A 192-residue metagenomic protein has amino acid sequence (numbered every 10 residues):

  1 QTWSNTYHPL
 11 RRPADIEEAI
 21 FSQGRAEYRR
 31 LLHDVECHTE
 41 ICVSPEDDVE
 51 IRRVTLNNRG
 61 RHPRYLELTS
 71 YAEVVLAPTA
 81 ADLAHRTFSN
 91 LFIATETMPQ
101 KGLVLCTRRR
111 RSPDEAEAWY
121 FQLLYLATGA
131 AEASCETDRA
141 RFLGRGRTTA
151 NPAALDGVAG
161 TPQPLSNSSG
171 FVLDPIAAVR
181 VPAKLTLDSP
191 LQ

Functional and structural regions predicted by a protein language model:
Q1-Q192: Anionic coordination/interaction segments
